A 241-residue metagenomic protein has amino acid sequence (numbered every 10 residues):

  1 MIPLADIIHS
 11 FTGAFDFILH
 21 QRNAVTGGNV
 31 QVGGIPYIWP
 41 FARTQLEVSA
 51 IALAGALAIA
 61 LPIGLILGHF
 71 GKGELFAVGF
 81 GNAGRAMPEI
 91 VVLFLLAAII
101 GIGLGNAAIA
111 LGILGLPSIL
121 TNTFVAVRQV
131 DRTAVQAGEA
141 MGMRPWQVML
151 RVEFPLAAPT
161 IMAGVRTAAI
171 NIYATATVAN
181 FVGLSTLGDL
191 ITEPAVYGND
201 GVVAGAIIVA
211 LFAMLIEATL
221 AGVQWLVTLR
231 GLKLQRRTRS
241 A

Functional and structural regions predicted by a protein language model:
M1-G13, G27-G28, A218-A241: Transmembrane alpha-helical segments of polytopic membrane transport and secretion proteins
I2-A52: Periplasmic/extracellular loop-to-transmembrane helix junction in inner-membrane transport proteins
Y37-V48, A97-S118, A157-A158, G201 (+2 more regions): Loop-to-helix entry region at the N-terminal start of transmembrane alpha-helices in multi-pass membrane transporters
A50, I113, W146-V178, A204 (+3 more regions): Transmembrane alpha-helices
A58-I63, N106-V135, A158, V165-A176 (+1 more regions): Membrane-embedded alpha-helices of multi-pass transport/permease systems
I63-L96, T121-Q129, Q136: Cytoplasmic-entry segments and transmembrane alpha-helices of multi-pass inner-membrane transporters
N122-I161, L187: Short cytoplasmic-facing helical segments at TM-TM junctions of multi-pass membrane proteins
L187-Q224: Hydrophobic alpha-helical transmembrane segments of polytopic membrane proteins
